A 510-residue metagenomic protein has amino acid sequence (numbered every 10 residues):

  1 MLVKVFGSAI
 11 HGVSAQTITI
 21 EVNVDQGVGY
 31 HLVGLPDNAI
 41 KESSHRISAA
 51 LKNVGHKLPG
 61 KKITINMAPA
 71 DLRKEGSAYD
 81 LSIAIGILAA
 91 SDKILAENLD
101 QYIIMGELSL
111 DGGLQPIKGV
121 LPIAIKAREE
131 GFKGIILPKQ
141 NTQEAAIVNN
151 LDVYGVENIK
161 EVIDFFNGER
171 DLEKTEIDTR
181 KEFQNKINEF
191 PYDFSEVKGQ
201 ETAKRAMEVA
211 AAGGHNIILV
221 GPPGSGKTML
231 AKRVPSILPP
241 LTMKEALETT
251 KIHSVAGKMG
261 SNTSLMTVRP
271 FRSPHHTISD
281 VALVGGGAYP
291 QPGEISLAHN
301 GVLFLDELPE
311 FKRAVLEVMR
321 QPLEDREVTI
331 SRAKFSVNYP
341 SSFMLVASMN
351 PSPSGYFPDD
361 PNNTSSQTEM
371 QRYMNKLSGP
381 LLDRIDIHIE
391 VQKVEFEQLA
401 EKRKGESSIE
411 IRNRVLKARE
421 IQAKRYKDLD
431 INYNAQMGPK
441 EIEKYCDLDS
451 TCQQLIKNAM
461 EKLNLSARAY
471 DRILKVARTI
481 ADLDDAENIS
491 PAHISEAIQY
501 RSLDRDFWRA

Functional and structural regions predicted by a protein language model:
M1-I218, P222-T228, M266, S331 (+2 more regions): Peripheral, non-AAA+ core regions of ATP-driven protein-machinery
I18-V24, L283, D386-I389: Short beta-strand elements
V33, A39-S44, P59, N66-G76 (+2 more regions): Basic, amphipathic alpha-helical bundle interface domains used for macromolecular binding and assembly
R170-V209, G213, P240-I295: P-loop NTPase nucleotide-binding/switch module
L219-G260, D325: Walker A/P-loop
G221, G285, E307: The Walker A (P-loop) glycine that initiates the GxxxxGKT/S ATP-binding motif of P-loop NTPases
N300, D306-E307, V318: Walker B catalytic acidic pair
